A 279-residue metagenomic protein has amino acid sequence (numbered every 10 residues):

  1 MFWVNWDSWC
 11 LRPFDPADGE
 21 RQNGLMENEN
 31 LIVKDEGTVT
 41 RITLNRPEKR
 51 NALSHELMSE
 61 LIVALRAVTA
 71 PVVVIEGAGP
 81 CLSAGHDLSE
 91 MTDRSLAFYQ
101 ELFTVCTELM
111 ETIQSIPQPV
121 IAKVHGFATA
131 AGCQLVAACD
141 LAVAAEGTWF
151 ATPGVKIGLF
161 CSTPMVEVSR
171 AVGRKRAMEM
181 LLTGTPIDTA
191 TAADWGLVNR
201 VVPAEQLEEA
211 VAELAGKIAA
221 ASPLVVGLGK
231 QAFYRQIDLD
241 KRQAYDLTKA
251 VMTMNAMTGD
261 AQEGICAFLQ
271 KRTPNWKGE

Functional and structural regions predicted by a protein language model:
W3-W9: Tryptophan (W) side chains
C10, G19-A78, E111: Conserved CoA-thioester-binding segment of acyl-CoA-metabolizing enzymes
N28, C266-E279: Terminal low-complexity tails and localization/encapsulation signals of metabolic enzymes
I42, R46, L61, I75 (+6 more regions): Terminal peptide-recognition signature
L57-E60, L102-V105, L135, L207 (+1 more regions): Hydrophobic alpha-helical membrane-association signature
G77-T112, A128, D240: Glycine- (often His-adjacent) and acidic-residue-rich active-site loop that binds/positions the CoA thioester
E111-V226, T253-M254, T258, E263-C266 (+1 more regions): Crotonase-fold acyl-CoA enzyme core
